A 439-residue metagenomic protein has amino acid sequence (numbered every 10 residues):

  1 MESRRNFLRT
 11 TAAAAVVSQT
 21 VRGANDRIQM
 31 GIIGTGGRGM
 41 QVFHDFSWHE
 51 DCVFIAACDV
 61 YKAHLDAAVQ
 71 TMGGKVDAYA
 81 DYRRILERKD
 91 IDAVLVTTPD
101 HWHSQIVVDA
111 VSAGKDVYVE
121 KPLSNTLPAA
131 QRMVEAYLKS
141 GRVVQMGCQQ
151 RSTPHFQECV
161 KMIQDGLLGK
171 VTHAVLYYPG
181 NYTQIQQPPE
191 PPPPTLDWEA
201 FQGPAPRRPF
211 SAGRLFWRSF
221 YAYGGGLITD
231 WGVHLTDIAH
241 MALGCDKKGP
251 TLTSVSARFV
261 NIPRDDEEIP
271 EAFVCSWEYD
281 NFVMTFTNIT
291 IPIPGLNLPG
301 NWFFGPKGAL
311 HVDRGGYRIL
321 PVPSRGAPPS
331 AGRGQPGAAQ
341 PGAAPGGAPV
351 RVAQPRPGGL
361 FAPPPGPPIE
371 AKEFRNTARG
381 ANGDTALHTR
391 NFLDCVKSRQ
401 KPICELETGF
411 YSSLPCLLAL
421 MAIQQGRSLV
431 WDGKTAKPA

Functional and structural regions predicted by a protein language model:
M1-A12: N-terminal secretory signal peptides and thylakoid transit peptides that target proteins across membranes
T10-G73, Q150-T153, A239: N-terminal Rossmann-like dinucleotide-binding module
M40, S104, V233: Residues forming the Rossmann-fold NAD(P)(H) cofactor-binding site
V76-D81: Conserved SAM-binding strand-loop segment of SAM-dependent methyltransferases
R88-D90: Alpha-helix C-terminal capping/helix-to-coil transition sites in glycosyltransferase folds
V94-L95: N-terminal Rossmann-like NAD(P) cofactor-binding module of classical short-chain dehydrogenase/reductase
P99-D100, S104-S152, C159, G166 (+1 more regions): Beta-strand-loop-alpha-helix segment that lines the small-molecule cofactor/substrate pocket of alpha/beta enzymes
R142, E158, L167-K170, V175 (+2 more regions): Contiguous beta-strand/loop segments that form the cofactor/metal-binding neighborhood of enzyme cores
